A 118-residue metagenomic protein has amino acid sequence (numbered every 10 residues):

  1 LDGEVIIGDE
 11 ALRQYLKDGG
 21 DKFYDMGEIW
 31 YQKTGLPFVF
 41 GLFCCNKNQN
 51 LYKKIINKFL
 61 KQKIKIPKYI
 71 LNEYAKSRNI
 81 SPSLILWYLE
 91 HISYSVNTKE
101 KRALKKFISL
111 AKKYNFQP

Functional and structural regions predicted by a protein language model:
L1-Y74: Pocket-lining segment of extracytoplasmic ligand-binding domains
N72-P118: An extracytoplasmic/periplasmic, membrane-proximal ligand-sensing/linker region
